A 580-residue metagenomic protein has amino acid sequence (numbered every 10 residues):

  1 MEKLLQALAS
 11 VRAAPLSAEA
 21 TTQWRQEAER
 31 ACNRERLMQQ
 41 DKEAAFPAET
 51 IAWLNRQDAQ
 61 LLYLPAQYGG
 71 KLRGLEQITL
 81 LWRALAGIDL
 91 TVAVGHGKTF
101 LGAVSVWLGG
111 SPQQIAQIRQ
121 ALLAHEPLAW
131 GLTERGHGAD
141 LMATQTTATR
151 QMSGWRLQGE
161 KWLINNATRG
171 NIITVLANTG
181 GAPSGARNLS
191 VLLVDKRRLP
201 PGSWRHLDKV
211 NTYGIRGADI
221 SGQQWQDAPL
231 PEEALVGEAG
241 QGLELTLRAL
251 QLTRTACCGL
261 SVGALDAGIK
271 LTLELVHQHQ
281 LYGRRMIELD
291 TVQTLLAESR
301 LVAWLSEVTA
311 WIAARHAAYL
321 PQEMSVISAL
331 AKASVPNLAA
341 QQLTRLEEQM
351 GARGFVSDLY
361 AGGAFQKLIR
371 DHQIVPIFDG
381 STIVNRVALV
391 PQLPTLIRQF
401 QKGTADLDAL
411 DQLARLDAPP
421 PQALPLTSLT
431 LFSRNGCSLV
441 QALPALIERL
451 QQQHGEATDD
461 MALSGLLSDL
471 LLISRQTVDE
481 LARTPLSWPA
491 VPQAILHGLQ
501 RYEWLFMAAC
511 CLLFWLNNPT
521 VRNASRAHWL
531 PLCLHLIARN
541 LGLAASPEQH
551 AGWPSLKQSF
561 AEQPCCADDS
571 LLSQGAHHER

Functional and structural regions predicted by a protein language model:
M1-G97, Q117, A121, S428-A490 (+4 more regions): Amphipathic, small/basic residue-rich leader segments at the start of a protein or domain
L90-Q113, G138-L141, T149, H277: N-terminal glycine-rich flavin-associated loop
A124-T133: A short, Trp-centered hydrophobic/proline-enriched beta-strand micro-motif
Q158-R205: A short core secondary-structure module
T212-V302, D411-C510: Glycine-rich beta->alpha junctions and the first turn(s) of the following alpha-helix
V262, I269, L296-A310, V335-L346 (+3 more regions): Alpha-helical transition-metal enzyme core signature, strongest for iron centers
L273-E274, T291-A318, N337, L513-T520: Loop-to-helix element that buttresses phosphate recognition and phosphoryl-transfer chemistry
H316-D408: Extended amphipathic alpha-helical segments with heptad-repeat/coiled-coil character used for oligomerization, fusion
